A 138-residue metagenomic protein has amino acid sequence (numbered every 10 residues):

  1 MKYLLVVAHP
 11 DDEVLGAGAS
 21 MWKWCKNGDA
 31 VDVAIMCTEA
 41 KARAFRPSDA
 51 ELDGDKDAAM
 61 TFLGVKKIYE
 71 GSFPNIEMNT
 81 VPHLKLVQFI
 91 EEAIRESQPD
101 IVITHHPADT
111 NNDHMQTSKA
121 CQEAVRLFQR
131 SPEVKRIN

Functional and structural regions predicted by a protein language model:
M1-S97, E123-V134: Active-site rim/loop-helix segments in enzyme catalytic domains that contact anionic ligands
I101-N138: Classical nucleotidyltransferase
